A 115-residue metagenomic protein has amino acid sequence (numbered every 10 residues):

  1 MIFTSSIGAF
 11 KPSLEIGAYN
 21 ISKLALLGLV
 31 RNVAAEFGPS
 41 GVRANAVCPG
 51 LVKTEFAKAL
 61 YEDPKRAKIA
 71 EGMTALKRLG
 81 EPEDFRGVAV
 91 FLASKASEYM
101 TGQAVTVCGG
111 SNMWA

Functional and structural regions predicted by a protein language model:
S6: Residue(s) in the substrate-gating loop at a strand-loop-helix junction that position the organic substrate next
K11, V90, T101-A115: Short C-terminal tail/terminal secondary-structure segment of NAD(P)H-dependent dehydrogenase/reductase domains
P12-I16, I21, G38-P39: Active-site "substrate specificity/gating" loop of NAD(P)-dependent dehydrogenases, especially the short-chain
S22, V30: Active-site helix of classical SDR
L27, C48-A59: Short, flexible catalytic-loop segment of classical short-chain dehydrogenase/reductase
A35-P39, E98: Alpha-helical segment proximal to the catalytic Tyr-Lys
R43-K53, A93-A96, T106-C108: Conserved SDR Rossmann-fold cofactor-binding beta-strand/turn motif
T74-F85, A96: A conserved structural motif in NAD(P)-dependent oxidoreductases
